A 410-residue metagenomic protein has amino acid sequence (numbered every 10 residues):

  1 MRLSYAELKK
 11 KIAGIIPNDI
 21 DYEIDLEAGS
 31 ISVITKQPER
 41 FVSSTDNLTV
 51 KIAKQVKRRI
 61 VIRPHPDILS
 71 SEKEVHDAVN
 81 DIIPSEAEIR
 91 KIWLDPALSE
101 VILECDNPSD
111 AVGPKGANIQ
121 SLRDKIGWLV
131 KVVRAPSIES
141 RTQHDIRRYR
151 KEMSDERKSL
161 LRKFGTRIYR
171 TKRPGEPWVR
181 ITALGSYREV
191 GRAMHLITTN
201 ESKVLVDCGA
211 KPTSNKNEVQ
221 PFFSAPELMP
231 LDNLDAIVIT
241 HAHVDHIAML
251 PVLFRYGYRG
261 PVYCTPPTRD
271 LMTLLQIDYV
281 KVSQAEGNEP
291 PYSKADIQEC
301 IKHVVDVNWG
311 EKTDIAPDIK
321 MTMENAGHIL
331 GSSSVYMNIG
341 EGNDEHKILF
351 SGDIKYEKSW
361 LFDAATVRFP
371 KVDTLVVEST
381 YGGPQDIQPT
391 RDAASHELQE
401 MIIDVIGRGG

Functional and structural regions predicted by a protein language model:
M1-S154: RNA-contacting regions in translation and RNA-metabolism proteins, encompassing KH/S1 modules where present
I31, I60, V101, L231-L234 (+2 more regions): Short, surface-exposed connector motifs at secondary-structure boundaries
R63, V133, G260-R269, V376: Short internal beta-strands
G113, H241, H328: Conserved G/P- and acidic residue-centered "switch" motifs that form tight phosphate/ATP-binding loops in soluble
K151-D232, D306-D363: Core dinuclear metal-dependent hydrolase active-site scaffold
Y187-R192, T199-G260, C264-D270, L275-V304 (+1 more regions): Pre-active-site segment of Zn-dependent metallo-hydrolases
E357-G410: Cap/insert and terminal regions of metallo-dependent hydrolase folds
